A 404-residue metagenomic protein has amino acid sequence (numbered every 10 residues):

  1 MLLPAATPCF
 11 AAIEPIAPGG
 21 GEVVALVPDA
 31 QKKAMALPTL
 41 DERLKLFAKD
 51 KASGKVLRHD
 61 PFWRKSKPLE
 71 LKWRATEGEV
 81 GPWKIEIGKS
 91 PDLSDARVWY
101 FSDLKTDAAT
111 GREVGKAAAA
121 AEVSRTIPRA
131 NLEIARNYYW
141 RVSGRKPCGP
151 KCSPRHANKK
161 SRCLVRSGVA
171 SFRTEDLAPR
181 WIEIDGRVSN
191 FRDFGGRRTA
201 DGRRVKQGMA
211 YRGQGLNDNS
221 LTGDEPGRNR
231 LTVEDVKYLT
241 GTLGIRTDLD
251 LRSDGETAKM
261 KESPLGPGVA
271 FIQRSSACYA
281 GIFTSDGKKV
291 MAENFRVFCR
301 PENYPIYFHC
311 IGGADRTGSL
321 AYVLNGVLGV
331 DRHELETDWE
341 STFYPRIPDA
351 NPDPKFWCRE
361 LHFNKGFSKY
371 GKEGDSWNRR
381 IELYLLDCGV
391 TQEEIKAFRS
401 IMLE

Functional and structural regions predicted by a protein language model:
M1-L2: Sec-dependent signal peptide recognition, specifically the positively charged N-region followed immediately by
F10-Y307, S319-E404: Cys-dependent protein tyrosine phosphatase-like superfamily
G312, R316-T317: Ser/Thr-glycine-rich phosphate-binding loops at phosphate-binding pockets of nucleotides, nucleotide cofactors
